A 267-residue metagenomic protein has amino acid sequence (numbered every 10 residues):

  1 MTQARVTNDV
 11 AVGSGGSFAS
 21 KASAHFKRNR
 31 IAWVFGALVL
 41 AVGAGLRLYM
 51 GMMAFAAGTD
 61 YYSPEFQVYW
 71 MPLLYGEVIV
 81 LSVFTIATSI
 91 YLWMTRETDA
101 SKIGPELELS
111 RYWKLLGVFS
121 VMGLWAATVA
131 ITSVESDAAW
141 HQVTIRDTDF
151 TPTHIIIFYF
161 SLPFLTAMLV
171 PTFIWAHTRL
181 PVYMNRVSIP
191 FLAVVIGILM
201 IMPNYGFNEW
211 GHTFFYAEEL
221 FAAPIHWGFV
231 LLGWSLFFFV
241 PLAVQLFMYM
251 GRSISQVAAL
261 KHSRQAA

Functional and structural regions predicted by a protein language model:
S14-V39, P105-V121, R179-V194, L246-Y249: Alpha-helical transmembrane segments and their helix-start/interface "positive-inside/aromatic belt" motifs in integral
A37-F55: Alpha-helical transmembrane segments of multi-pass membrane proteins
A41-V42, I189-A267: C-terminal transmembrane-bundle signature of multipass membrane proteins, characterized by strong activation on
M52-P72: Perimembrane loop-to-helix junctions flanking transmembrane segments
E65-E77, R146-F160, F221-L231: Short aromatic-rich membrane-water interface segments that cap or initiate transmembrane helices in multi-pass membrane
V78-S89, I155-F173, S235-F239: Generic alpha-helical transmembrane segments
I79-H141, T172-F173: Internal transmembrane alpha-helix with an interfacial aromatic "cap," most often the third helix
M122-R186: Membrane-proximal helix-loop-helix units in multi-pass membrane proteins
